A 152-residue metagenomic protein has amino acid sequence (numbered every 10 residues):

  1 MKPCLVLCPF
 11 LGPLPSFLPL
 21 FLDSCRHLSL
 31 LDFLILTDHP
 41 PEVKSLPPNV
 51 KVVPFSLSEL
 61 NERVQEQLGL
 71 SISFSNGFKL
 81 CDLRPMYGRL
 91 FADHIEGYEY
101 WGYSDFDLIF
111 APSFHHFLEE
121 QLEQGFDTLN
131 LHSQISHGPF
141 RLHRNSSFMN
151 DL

Functional and structural regions predicted by a protein language model:
M1-L20: N-proximal low-complexity "stem/linker" segments adjacent to membrane-targeting elements
L5-L7, D32-L34, K51: A structural signal for isolated positions on well-ordered beta-strands in alpha/beta enzyme cores
C8-F10, I35-H39, S104: Short beta-strand/turn micro-motifs composed of small residues that flank or help shape donor/cofactor-binding pockets
L18-P19, K44-L46, P112-F117: A short acidic (Asp/Glu
L20-D32: Short, acidic, metal-binding catalytic loop of nucleotide-sugar glycosyltransferases
D38, E42-E96: Active-site-proximal specificity loops/subdomain of glycosyltransferases
L83-D127: GT-A fold catalytic core of metal-dependent nucleotide-sugar glycosyltransferases, centered on the diacidic
I109-L152: Conserved catalytic core of nucleotide-sugar-dependent glycosyltransferases
